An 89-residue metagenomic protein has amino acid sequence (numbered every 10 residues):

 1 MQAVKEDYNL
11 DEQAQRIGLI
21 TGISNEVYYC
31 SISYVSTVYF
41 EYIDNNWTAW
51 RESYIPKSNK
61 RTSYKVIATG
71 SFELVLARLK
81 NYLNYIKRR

Functional and structural regions predicted by a protein language model:
M1-A3, N84-R89: Short intrinsically disordered terminal tails
M1-S33, R61: Negatively charged, low-complexity tracts enriched in Asp/Glu with abundant Ser/Thr
Q13, V75-R78, Y82: Charge-rich, solvent-exposed alpha-helical interaction surfaces
A14, C30, A49, A68-G70: Small side chains
T21, V38-F40, V66, G70: Assembly/interface hotspot detector across virion components, adhesins/toxins, and nucleic-acid enzymes
Y34-S63: Short aromatic-glycine-(Arg/Gly/Cys) micro-motifs in beta-strand/loop hairpins
S58-L74: A short, exposed loop/beta-hairpin motif centered on an aromatic-Gly-Thr core
